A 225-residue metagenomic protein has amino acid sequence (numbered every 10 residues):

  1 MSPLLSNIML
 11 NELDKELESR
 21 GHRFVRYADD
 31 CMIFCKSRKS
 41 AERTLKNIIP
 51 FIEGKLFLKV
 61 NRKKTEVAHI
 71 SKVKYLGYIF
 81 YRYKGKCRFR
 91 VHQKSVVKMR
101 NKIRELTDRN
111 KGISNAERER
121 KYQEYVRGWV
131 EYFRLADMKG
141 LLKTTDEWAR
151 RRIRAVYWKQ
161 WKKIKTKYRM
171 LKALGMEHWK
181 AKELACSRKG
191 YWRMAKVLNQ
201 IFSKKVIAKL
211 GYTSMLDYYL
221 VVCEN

Functional and structural regions predicted by a protein language model:
M1-N225: Non-catalytic terminal/accessory segments
